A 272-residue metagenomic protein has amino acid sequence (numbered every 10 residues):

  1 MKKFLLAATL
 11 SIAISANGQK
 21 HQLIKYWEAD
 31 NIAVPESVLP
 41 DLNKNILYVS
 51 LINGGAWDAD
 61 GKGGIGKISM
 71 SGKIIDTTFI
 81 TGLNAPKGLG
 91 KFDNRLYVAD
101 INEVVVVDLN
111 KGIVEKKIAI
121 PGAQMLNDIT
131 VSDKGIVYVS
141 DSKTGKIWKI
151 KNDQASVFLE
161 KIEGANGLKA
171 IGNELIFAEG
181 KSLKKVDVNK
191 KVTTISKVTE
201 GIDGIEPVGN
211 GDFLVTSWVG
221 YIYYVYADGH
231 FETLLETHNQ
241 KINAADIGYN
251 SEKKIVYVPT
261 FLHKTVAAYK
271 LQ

Functional and structural regions predicted by a protein language model:
M1-L23: Bacterial Sec-dependent N-terminal signal peptides
Q22-A29, K73-I80, I113-A119, Q154-E160 (+2 more regions): A short beta-strand motif characteristic of beta-propeller blades
I32-K44, G61-K62, T81-R95, P121-V137 (+5 more regions): Beta-rich, blade/repeat-based domains predominating in secreted/periplasmic proteins but also intracellular
S50, A99, S140, A178 (+2 more regions): Residue-level marker for isolated small/hydroxyl-bearing positions within beta-strands of beta-sheet-rich domains
S50-S71: Beta-propeller domains
N53-W57, E103, T144-G145, S182-K184 (+2 more regions): Short glycine/acidic-enriched loop and turn motifs that connect beta-strands
I68-K73, D108-I113, I150-Q154, D187-K191 (+2 more regions): Short loop/turn segments that connect beta-strands within beta-propeller blades
D246-Q272: Blade-level signature of beta-propeller repeat domains, shared across WD40, Kelch, NHL, RCC1 and BNR/Asp-box propellers
